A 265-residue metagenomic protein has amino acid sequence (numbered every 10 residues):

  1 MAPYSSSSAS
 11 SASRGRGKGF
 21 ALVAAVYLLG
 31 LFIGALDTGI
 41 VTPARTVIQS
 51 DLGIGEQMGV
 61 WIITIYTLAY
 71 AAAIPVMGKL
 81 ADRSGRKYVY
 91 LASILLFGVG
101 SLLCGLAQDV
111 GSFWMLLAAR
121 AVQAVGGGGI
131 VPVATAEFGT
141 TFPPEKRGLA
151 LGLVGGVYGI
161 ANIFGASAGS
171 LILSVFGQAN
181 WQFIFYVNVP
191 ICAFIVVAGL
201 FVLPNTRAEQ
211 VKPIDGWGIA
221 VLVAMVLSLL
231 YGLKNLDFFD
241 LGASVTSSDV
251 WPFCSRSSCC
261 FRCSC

Functional and structural regions predicted by a protein language model:
A2-L200: Transmembrane-helix bundle of Major Facilitator Superfamily
S174-C265: Hydrophobic transmembrane-helix bundles of small-molecule transporters
